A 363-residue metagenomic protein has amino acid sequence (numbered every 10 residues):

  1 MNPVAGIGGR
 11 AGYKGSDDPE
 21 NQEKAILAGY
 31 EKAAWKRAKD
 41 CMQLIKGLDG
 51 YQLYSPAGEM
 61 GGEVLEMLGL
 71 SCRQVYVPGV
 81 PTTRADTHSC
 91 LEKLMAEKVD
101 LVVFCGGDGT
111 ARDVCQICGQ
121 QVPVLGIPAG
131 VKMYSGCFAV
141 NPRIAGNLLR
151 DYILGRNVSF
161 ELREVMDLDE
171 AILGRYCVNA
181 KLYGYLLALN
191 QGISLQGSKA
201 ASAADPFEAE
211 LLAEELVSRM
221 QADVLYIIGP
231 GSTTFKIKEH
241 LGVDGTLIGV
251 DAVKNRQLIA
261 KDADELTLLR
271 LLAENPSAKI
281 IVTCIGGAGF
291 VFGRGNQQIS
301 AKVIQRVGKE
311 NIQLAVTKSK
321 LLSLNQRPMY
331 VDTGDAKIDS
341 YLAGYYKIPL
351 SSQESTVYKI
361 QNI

Functional and structural regions predicted by a protein language model:
M1-V99, G146-A204, L211-E215: ATP/NTP phosphate-donor binding region
P3-V4, Y176-D205, L211-E215, D244-T246 (+3 more regions): ATP/nucleoside-binding phosphotransfer catalytic cores, i.e., glycine-rich phosphate-binding loops
A57, F104-D108, I228-T233: Glycine-rich beta-strand-to-loop/alpha-helix junction loops that act as flexible
V64-E66, G109-V122, I237-D244, G295-I299: Short Gly/Thr/Asp-enriched flexible loops that form oxyanion-binding sites at enzyme active sites
S71-G79, Q121-A129, D244-K254: Short hydrophobic/aromatic-enriched beta-strand-loop microsegments
P81-H88, K132-N141, N255-D264: Short, charged, surface-exposed secondary-structure boundary motifs
L101, C105, V114, C118-N141 (+1 more regions): Short, acidic/small-residue loops that bind anionic groups at enzyme active sites
G229-T283, V291: Redox- and metal-dependent alpha/beta enzyme cores, enriched for Fe-S-associated oxidoreductases and cofactor-handling
